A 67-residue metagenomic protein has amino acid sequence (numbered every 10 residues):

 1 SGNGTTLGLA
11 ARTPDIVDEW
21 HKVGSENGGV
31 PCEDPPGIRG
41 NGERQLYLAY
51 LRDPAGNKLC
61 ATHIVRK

Functional and structural regions predicted by a protein language model:
G2-T6: Short, solvent-exposed beta-strand edge segments and adjacent coil->beta transition regions
L7-P54: Vicinal oxygen chelate
D15, T62-H63: Residue-level marker of intrinsically disordered, low-complexity segments enriched for small/polar residues
N41, I64-K67: A short acidic/small-residue loop/turn micro-motif
